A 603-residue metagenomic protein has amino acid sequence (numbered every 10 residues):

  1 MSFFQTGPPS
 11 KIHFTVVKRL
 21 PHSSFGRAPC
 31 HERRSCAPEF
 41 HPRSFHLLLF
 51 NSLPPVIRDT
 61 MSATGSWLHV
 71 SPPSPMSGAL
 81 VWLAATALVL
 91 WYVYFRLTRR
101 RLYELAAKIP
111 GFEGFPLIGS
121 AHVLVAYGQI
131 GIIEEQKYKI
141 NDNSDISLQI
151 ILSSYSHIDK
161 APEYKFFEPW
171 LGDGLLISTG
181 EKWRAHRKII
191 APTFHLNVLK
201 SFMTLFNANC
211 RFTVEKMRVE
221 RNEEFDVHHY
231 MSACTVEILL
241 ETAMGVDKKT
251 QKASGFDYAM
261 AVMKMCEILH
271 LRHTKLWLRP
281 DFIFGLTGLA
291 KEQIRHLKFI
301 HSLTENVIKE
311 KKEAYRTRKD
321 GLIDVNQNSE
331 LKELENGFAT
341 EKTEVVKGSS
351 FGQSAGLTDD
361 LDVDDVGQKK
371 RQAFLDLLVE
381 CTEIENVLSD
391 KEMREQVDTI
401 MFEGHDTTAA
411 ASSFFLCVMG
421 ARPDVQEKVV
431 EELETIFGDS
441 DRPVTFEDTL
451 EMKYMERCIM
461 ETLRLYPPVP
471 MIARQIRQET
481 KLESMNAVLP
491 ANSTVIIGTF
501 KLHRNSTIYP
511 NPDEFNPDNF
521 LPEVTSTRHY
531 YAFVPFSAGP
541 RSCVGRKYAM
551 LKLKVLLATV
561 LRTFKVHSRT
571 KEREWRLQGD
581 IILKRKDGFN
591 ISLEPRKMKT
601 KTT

Functional and structural regions predicted by a protein language model:
M1-T60: Intrinsically disordered, low-complexity basic segments at termini and long loops, enriched in Pro/Gly and/or Arg/Ser
I57-D173, T179-A185, K200-K216, K249 (+4 more regions): N-terminal membrane-proximal hinge/A-helix region immediately C-terminal to the signal-anchor transmembrane segment
S62-L88, D142-I146, N197-A208, R218-E241 (+7 more regions): Cytochrome P450
H122-N141, S302, C381, V444-M485 (+3 more regions): Conserved cytochrome P450 K-helix E-x-x-R motif and the immediately C-terminal K′/meander segment
P192, E403, P522-L553, R576-D580: Cytochrome P450 heme-thiolate "Cys pocket" and heme-binding signature region
H195, N222, V236, L297-S412 (+4 more regions): Conserved cytochrome P450 catalytic core segment spanning the I/J/K helices
K249, P423-Q426, R546-K584: Cytochrome P450 heme-binding "Cys pocket" and the immediately downstream C-terminal segment
I497-V524: Conserved cytochrome P450 K-helix/beta-meander segment immediately N-terminal to the heme-binding cysteine loop
